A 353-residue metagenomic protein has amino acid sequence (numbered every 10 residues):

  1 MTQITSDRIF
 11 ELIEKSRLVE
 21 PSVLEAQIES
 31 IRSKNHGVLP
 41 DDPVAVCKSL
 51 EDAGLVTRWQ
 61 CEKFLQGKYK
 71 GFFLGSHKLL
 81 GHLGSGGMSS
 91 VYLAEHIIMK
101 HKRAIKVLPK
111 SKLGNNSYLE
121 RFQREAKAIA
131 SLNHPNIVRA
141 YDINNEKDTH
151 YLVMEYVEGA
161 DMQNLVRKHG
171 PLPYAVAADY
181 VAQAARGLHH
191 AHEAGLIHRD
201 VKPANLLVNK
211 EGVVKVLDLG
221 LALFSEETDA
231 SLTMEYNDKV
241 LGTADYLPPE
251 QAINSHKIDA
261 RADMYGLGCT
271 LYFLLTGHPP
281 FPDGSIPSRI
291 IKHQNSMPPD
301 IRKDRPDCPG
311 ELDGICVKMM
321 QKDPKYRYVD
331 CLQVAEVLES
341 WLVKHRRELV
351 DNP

Functional and structural regions predicted by a protein language model:
M1-I105, K110, L119-E120: Non-catalytic accessory regions
P109-S131: AlphaC helix of the eukaryotic protein kinase fold
L113-S117, E211-K257: Activation segment of protein kinases
I143: Activation-segment/catalytic-loop signature of the eukaryotic protein kinase fold
K147-D161, L165: Conserved short submotifs of the Hanks-type protein kinase catalytic core that shape the nucleotide-binding pocket
Y180-V181: Activation segment signature within eukaryotic-like protein kinase domains
R186-L196: Protein kinase catalytic-loop region centered on the HRD/HxD motif
L188, L207, L217, T243-D351: C-terminal lobe helix-coil module of Hanks-type protein kinase domains
